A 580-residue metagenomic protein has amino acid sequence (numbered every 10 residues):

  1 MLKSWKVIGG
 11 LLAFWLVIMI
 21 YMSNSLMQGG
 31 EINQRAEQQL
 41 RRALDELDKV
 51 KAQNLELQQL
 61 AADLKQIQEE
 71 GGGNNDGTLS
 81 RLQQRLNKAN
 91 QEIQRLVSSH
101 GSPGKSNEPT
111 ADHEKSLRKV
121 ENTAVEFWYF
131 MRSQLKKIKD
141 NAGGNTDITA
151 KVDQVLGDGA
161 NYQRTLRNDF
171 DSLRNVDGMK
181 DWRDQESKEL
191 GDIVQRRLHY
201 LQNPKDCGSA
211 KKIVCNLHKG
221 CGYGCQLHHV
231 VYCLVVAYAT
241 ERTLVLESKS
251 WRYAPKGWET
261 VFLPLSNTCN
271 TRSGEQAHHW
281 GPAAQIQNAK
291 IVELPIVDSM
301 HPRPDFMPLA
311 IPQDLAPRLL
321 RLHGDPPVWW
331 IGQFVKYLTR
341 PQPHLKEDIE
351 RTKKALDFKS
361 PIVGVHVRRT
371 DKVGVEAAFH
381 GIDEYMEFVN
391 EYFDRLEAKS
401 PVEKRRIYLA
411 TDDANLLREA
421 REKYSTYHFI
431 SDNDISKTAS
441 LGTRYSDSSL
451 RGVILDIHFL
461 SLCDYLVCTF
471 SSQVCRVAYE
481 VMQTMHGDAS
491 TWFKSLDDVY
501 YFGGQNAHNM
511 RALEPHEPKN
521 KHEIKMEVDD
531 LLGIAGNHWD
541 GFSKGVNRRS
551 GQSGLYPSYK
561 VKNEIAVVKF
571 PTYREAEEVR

Functional and structural regions predicted by a protein language model:
M1-W5, G9-W15, A410, G503-R511 (+3 more regions): Intrinsically disordered, low-complexity proline/serine/threonine-rich regions that harbor SH3-binding proline-rich
L2, G9-N390, R395, P401-K404: Secretory-pathway glycan-assembly enzymes, especially type II membrane glycosyltransferases that use nucleotide-sugar
Q202-K205, L234-V235, T352-A355, E397-A398 (+5 more regions): Beta-strand elements of modular eukaryotic interaction domains
C233, A237, V363-V365, V389 (+8 more regions): Structural signal for hydrophobic/aromatic residues that build the beta-strand cores of folded beta-sheet domains
E247-P255, Y408, V474-V477, K494-D497 (+1 more regions): Short amphipathic alpha-helical segments embedded in low-complexity Lys/Glu-rich regions
V261-P264, G381, M485-D488, W492-L496 (+1 more regions): Aromatic/acidic cage segments in peptide-binding pockets
E403-Y500: Donor-binding and catalytic core of enzymes assembling or modifying cell-surface/extracellular glycoconjugates
M510-D540, K544, S550-K569: SH3/SH3-like (including bacterial SH3b) beta-barrel domains that bind proline-rich motifs or cell-wall ligands
